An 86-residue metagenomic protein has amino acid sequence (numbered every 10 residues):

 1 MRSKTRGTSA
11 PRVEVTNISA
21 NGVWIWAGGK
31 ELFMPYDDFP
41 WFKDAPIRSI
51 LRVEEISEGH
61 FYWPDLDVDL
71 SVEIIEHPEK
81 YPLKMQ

Functional and structural regions predicted by a protein language model:
M1-Q86: Motif-centric detector for short Cys/His coordination patterns
